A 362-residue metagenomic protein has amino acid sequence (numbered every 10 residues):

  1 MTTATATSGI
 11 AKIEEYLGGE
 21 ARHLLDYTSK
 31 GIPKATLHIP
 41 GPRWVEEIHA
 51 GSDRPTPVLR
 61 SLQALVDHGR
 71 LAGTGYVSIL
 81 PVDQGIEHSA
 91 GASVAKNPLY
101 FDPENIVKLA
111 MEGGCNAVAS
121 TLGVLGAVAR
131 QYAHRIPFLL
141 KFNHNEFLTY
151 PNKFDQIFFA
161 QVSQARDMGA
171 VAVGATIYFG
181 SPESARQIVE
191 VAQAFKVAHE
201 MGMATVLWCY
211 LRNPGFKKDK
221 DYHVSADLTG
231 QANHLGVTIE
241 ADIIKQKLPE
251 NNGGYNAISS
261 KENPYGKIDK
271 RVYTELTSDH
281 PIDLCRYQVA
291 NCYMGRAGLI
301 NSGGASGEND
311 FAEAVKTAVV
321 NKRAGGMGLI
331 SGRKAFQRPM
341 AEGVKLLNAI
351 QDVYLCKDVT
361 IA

Functional and structural regions predicted by a protein language model:
T2-H88, S93, G126-R135, Y287: N-terminal amphipathic alpha-helix/helix-capping segment at the start of soluble metabolic enzymes
K34-I39, A72, V77, G85-I300 (+3 more regions): Alpha/beta enzyme core
S52, S278, G307-E308, M340: Hydrophobic alpha-helical scaffolding
G180, A335-F336: Short beta->alpha junction loops/turns
G304: A C-terminal functional module that forms or caps the active site or interfaces directly with catalytic machinery
A324-G325, F336-A362: C-terminal helical cap(s) of enzyme catalytic domains, especially alpha/beta-barrels
